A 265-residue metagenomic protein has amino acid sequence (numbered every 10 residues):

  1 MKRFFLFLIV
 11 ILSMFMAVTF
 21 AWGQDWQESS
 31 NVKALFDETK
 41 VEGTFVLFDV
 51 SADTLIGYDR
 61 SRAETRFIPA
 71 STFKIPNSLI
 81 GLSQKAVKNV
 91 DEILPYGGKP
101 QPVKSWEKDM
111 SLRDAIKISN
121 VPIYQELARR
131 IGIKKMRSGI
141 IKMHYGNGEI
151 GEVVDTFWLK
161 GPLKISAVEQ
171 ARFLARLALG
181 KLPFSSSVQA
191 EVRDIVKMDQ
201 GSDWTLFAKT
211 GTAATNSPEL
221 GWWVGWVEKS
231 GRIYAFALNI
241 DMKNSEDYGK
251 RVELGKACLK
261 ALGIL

Functional and structural regions predicted by a protein language model:
M1-L8: Bacterial N-terminal signal peptides that target proteins for export
L8-A17: Bacterial N-terminal signal peptides
A21-T65: Beta-lactamase-like hydrolase cores
Q24-L35, T39, R66, R129-K134 (+2 more regions): Structured C-terminal helix/loop/strand segments within mature extracytoplasmic catalytic/sensor domains
E28, S83-G98, F184-Q189: Short, well-structured active-site flanking segments
D59-E64, K108-D109, K117-Y124, G151-W158 (+1 more regions): Flexible glycine/proline-enriched surface loops and loop-helix/loop-strand junctions
R66-V90, A115, F236: Active-site SXXK
K104, S111-L112, Y124-L179: Mid-domain, small-residue-enriched loop/turn segments at the edges of structured enzyme/sensor domains
